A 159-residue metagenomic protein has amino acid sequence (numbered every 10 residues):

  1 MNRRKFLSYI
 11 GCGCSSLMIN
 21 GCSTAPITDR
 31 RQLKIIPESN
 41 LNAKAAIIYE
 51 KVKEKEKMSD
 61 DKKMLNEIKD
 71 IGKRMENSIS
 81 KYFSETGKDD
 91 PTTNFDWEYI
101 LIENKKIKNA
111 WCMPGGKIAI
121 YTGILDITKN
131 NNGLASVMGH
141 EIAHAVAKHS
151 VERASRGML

Functional and structural regions predicted by a protein language model:
N2-L159: A Zn2+-metalloprotease active-site environment signal
